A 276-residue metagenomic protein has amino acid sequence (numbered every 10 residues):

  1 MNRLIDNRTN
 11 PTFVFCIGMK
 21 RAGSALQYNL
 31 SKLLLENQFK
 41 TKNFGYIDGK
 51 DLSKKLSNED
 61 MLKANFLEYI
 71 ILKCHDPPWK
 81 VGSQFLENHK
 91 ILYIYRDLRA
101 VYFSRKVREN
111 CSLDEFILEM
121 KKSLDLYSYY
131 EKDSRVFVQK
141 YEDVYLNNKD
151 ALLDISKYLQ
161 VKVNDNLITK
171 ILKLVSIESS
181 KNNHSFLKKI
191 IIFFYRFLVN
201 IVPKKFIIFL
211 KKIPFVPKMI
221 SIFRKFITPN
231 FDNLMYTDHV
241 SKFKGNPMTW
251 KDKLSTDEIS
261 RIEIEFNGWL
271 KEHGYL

Functional and structural regions predicted by a protein language model:
M1-V138, Y236, F243-L276: PAPS-dependent sulfotransferase catalytic domain
M1-V14, K162-L276: PAPS-dependent sulfotransferases, especially Golgi type II membrane carbohydrate sulfotransferases
R3, A100-R196: PAPS-dependent sulfotransferase catalytic domain
P77-W79, L86, K140, N164 (+2 more regions): Alpha-helix initiation/capping motif
